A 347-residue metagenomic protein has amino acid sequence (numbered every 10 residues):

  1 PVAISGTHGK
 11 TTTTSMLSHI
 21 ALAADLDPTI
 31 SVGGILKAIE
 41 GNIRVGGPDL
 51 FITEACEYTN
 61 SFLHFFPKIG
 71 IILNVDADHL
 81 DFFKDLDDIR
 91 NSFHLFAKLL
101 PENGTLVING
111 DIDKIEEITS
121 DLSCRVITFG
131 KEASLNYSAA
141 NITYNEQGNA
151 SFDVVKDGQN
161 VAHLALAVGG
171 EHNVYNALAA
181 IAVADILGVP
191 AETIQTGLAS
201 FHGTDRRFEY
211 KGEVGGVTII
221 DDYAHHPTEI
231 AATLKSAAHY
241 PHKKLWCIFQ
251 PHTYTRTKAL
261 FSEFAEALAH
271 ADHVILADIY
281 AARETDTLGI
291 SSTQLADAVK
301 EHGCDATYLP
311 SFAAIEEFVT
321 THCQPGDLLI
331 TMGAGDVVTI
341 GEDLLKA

Functional and structural regions predicted by a protein language model:
P1-G110, K114-C124, L178, A184 (+1 more regions): Phosphate-binding loop of NTP-binding sites
S31-G34, S123-E146, A165-E171, Q195-A199 (+1 more regions): Beta-strand->loop->alpha-helix junctions that form or flank phosphate-binding loops in nucleotide-handling enzymes
I69, Q147-G148, F152, K156-H273: Nucleotide phosphate-binding/pyrophosphate-handling subdomain across enzymes that bind or process nucleotide phosphates
D88, F96-G104, C124, A232-P241 (+1 more regions): P-loop/Walker A phosphate-binding loop and immediately adjacent motor/lid segment at beta-alpha junctions
T105-G110, C247-Q250, H270-A281: Short internal beta-strands
A265-P325: C-terminal helical cap/extension that packs against the catalytic core of soluble nucleotide-cofactor enzymes
A314-L345: A glycine-rich beta-strand to alpha-helix segment that forms a phosphate/ribose-binding loop at ligand/cofactor sites
